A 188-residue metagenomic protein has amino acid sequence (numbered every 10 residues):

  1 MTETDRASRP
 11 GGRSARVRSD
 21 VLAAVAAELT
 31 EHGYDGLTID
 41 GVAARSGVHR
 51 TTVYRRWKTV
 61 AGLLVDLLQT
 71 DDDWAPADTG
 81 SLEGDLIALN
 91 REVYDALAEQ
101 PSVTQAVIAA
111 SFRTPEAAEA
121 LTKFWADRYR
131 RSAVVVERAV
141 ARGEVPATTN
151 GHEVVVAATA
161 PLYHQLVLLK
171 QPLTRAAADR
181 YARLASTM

Functional and structural regions predicted by a protein language model:
M1-D5, A88, D95, R130 (+3 more regions): C-terminal peripheral helix-coil segments that are non-catalytic and often amphipathic
M1-R45, T51, G62: Basic, helix-initiating cap at the start of DNA-binding domains
V17, V60, L82, V93 (+2 more regions): Hydrophobic/aromatic residues within well-ordered alpha-helical segments
V21, G36, T59-L64, T70-A75 (+1 more regions): Short amphipathic alpha-helical segment with a characteristic S/N-K-E followed by hydrophobic residues
W74-V103, A109: Hydrophobic alpha-helical connector segments
A98, E116-R142, H152: Amphipathic alpha-helical packing segments from all-alpha helical-bundle domains
A126, V140-A185: Hydrophobic/aromatic-rich alpha-helical bundle segments in the mid-to-C-terminal region
